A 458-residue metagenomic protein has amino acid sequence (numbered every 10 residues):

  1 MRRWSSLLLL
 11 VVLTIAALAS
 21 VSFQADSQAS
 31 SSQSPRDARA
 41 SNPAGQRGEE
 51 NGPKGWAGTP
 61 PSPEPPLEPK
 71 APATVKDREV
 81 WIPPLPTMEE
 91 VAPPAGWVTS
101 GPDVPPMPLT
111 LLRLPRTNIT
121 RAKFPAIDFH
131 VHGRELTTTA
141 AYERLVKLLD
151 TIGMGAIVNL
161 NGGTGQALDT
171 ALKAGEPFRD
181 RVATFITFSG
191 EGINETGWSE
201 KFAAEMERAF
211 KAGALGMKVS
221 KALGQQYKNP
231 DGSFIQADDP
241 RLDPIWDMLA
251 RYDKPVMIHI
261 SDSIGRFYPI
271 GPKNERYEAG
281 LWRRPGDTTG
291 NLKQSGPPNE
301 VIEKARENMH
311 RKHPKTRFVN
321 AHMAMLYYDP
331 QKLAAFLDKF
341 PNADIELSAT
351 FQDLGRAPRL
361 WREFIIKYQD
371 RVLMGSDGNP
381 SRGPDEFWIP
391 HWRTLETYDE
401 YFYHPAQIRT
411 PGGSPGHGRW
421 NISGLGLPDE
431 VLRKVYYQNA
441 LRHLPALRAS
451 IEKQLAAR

Functional and structural regions predicted by a protein language model:
M1-Q28: Sec-dependent N-terminal signal peptides
L18-A40, A44-Q46: Signal peptide processing junction and immediate N-terminal pro/mature segment of secreted/exported proteins
G48-D180: An N-terminally biased module of ancient metal coordination in phosphate/nucleic-acid-related enzymes
V91, G96-P108, D169-T289, P341: Active-site gating/metal-coordination segments in enzymes
L111-P115, A141-R144, G165-A174, E200-E205 (+3 more regions): Alpha-helical scaffolding within the catalytic cores of extracellular/periplasmic polymer-degrading hydrolases
I127-V131, A156-N159, V182-T187, M217-V219 (+4 more regions): Hydrophobic faces of well-ordered beta-strands that scaffold small-molecule active sites in alpha/beta enzyme cores
G133-A141, N159-D169, E191-E200, Y227 (+4 more regions): Acidic-and-aromatic substrate-binding clefts and catalytic sites of carbohydrate-active enzymes
K293-N308, K315-R458: H/E-rich (His + Asp/Glu) clusters that bind or coordinate divalent metals
